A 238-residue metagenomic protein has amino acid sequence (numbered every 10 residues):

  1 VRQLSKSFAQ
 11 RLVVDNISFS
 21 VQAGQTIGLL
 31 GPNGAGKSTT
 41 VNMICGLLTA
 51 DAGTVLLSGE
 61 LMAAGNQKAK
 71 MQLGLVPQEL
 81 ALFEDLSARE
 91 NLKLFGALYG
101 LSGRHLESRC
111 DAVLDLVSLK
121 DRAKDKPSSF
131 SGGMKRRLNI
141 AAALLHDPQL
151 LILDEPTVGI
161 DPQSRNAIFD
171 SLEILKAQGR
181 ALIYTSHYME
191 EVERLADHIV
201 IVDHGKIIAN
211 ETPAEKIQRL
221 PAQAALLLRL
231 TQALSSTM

Functional and structural regions predicted by a protein language model:
G53-A64, K68-A69: Conserved ABC transporter NBD signature motif
K93, A97, R104-R122: Conserved ABC ATPase "signature" region
D147: Conserved catalytic motifs of ABC-family nucleotide-binding domains
L151-D154: Catalytic Walker B motif of ABC-type/P-loop ATPase nucleotide-binding domains
F169-M238: ABC transporter nucleotide-binding domain
